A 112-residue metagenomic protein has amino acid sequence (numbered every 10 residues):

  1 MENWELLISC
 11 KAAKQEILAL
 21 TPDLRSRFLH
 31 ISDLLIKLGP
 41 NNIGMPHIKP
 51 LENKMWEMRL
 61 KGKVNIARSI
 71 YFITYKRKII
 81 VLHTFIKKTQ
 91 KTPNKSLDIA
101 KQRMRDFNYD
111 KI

Functional and structural regions predicted by a protein language model:
M1-I66, Y75-K78, K88-I112: Basic, Lys/Arg-enriched alpha-helical interface segments
S69-Y71: Hydrophobic/aromatic beta-strand elements that line small-molecule binding cavities or substrate pockets in beta-rich
L82: Conserved catalytic cores of phosphodiester-cleaving nucleases, focusing on short active-site segments
